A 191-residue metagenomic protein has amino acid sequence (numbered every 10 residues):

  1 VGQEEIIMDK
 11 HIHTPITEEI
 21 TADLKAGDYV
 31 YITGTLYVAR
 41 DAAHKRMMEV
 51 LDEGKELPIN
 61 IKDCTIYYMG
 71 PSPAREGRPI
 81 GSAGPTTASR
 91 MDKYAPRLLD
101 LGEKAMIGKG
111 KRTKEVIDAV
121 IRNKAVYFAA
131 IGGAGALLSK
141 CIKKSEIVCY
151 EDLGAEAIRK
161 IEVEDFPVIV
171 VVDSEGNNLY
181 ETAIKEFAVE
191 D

Functional and structural regions predicted by a protein language model:
V1-I7: Short, Lys/Arg-enriched N-terminal segments with co-localized hydrophobic residues within the first ~10-30 amino acids
M8-I16: Short, structured beta-strand/loop micro-motifs enriched in basic residues and often containing a Trp
V38-A39, A43-F166: Feature captures the catalytic cores and cofactor-binding loops of soluble hydro-lyases/lyases that act on carboxylate
A95, V171-D191: Active-site/ligand-binding-proximal alpha/beta "capping" segment
